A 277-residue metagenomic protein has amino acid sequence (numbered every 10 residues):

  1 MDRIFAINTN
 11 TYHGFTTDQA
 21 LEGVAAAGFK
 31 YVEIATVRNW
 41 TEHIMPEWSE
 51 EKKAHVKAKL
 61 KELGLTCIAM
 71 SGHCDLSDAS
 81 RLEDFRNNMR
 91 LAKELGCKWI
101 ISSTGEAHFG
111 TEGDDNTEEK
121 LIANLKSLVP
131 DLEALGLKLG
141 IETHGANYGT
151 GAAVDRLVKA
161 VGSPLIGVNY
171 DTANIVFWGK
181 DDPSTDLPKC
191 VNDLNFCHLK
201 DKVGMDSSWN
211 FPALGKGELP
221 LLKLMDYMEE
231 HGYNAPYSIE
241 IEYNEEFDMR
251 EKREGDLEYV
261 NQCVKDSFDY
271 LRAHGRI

Functional and structural regions predicted by a protein language model:
M1-T9, H13-Y31, A54, K61-G64 (+5 more regions): Histidine-acidic metal/acid-base catalytic patches
T9, G72-C74, T104, I141-T143 (+1 more regions): Short glycine-centered, acidic/aromatic-flanked micro-motifs in structured strand/loop junctions that mark active-site
N10, M45-P46, D78, T117-E118 (+3 more regions): A generic secondary-structure micro-motif detector that highlights 1-2 residue hydrophobic/ambivalent hotspots embedded
F15, K126-T143: Catalytic cores of phosphodiester-bond-cleaving enzymes
K30-K126, L135-K138, Y233-A235, N244: Structural motif corresponding to the early beta-alpha repeats
H73-L76, A107-H108, G145-A146, N174 (+1 more regions): Solvent-exposed loop/turn segments at secondary-structure junctions within structured extracellular/periplasmic domains
T111-D115, G140, F211, E254-L257: Active-site oxyanion-binding pockets that recognize sulfate/phosphate
K120, A146-G149: Short, contiguous, pocket-lining structural segments that sit at or immediately flank catalytic/ligand-binding sites
